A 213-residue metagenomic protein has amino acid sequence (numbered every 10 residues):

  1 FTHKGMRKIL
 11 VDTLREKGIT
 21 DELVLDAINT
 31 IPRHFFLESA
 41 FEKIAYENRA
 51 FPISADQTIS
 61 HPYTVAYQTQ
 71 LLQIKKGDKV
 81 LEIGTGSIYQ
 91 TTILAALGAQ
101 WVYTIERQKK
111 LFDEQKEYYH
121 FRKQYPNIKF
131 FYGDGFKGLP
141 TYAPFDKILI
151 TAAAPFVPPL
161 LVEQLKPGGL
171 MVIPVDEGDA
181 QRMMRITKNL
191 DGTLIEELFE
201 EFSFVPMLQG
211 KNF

Functional and structural regions predicted by a protein language model:
F1-T85, Y89-I93, L97, L111-R122 (+2 more regions): Class I SAM-dependent transferase core
Q73-I195: Conserved nucleotide-cofactor-binding alpha/beta core module
